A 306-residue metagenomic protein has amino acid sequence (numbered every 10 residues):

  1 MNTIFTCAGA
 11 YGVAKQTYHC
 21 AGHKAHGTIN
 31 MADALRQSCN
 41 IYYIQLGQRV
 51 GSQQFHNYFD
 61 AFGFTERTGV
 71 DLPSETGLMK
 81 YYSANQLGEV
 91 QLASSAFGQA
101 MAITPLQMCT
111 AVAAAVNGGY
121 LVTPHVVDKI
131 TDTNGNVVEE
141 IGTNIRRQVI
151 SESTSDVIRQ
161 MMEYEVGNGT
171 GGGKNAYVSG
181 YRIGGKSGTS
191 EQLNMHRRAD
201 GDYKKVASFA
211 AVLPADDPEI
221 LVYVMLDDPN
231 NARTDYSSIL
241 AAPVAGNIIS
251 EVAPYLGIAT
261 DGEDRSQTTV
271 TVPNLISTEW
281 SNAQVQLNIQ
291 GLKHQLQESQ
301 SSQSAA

Functional and structural regions predicted by a protein language model:
M1-L226, L296: Beta-lactam-recognizing serine transpeptidase/beta-lactamase-like catalytic domain environment
G180, N194, V224-A306: Ligand-recognition elements built from short beta-strands and adjacent flexible loops
